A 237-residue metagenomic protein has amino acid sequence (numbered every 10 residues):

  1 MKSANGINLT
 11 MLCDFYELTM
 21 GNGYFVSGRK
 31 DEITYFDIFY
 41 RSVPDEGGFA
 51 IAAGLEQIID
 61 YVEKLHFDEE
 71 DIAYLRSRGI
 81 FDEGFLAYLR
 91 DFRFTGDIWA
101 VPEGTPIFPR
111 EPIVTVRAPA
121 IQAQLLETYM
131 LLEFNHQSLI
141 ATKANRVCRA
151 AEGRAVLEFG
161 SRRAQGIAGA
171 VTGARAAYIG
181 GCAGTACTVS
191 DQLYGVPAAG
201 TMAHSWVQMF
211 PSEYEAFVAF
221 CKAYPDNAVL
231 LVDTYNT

Functional and structural regions predicted by a protein language model:
M1-E32, S42-P44, I80, L86-T95 (+2 more regions): Buried, small/hydrophobic-residue-enriched core segments of structured protein domains
T34-R90: N-terminal, Lys/Arg-enriched amphipathic/low-complexity engagement segments that precede the first folded domain
D60-K64, P102, I107: An N-terminal, globular interaction/scaffold subdomain
